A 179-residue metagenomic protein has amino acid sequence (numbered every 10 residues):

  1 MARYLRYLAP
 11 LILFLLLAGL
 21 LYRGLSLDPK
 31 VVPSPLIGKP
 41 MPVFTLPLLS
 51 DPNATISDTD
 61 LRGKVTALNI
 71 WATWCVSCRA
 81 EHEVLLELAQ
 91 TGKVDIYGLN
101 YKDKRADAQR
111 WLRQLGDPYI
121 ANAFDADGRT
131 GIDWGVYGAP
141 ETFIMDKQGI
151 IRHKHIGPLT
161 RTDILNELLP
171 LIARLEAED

Functional and structural regions predicted by a protein language model:
M1-P47, D179: N-terminal targeting signals for export/organelle localization
R3-Y7, L13-F14, R79-A80, V136 (+1 more regions): Hydrophobic alpha-helical transmembrane segments of integral membrane proteins, especially lipid-exposed positions
L25-L27, P47-N53, N122-D125: Short gly/ser/thr-rich secondary-structure transition/capping motifs
F44-A67: A short beta-strand-turn-helix
K64-T66, I70-W74, G138: Short pre-active-site segment immediately N-terminal to redox-active cysteine/selenocysteine motifs in thiol-based
A67-N69, G98, I144: Hydrophobic beta-strand core positions in alpha/beta domains
R79-G116, A126-I132: Structural microenvironment flanking redox-active thiols in thiol-disulfide oxidoreductases
R113-P118, D125-E176: Thiol/disulfide oxidoreductase modules built on the thioredoxin-like
